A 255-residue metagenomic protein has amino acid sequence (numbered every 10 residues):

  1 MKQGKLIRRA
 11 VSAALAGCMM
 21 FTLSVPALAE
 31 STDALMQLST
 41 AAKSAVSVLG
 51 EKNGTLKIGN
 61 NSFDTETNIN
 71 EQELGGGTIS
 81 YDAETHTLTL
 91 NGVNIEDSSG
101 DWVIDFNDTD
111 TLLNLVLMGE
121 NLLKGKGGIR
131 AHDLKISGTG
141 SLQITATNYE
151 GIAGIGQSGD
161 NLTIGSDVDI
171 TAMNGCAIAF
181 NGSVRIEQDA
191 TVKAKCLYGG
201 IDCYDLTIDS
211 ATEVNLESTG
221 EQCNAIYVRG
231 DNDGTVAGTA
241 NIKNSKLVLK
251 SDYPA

Functional and structural regions predicted by a protein language model:
L6-A13, M20, L28-A255: A composition-driven surface/loop motif
